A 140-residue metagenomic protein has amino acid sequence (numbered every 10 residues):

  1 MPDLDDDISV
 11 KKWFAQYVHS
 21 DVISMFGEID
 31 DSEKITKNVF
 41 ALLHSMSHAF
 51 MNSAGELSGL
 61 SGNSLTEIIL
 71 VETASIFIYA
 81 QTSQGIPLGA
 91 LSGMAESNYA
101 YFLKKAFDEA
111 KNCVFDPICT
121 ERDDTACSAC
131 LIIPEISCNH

Functional and structural regions predicted by a protein language model:
M1-H140: C-terminal accessory domains/tails appended to large, multi-domain proteins
